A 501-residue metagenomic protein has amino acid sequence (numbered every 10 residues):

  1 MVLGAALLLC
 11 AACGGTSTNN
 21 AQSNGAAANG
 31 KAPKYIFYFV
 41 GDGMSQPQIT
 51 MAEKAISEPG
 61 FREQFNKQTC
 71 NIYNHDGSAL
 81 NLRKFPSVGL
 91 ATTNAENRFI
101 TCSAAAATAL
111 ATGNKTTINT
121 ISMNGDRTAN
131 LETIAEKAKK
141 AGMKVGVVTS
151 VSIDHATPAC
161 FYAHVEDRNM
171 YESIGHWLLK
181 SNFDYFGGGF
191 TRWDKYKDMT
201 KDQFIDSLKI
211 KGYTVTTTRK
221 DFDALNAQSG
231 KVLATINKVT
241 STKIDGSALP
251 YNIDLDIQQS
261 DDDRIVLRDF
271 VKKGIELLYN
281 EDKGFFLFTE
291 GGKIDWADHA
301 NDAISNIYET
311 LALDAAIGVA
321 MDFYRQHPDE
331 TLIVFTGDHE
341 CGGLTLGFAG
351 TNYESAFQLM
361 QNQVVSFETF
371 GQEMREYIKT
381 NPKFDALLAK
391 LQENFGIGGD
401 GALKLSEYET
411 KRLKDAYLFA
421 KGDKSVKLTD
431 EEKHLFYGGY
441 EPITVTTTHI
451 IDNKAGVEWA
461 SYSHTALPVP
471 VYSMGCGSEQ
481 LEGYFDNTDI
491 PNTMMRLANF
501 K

Functional and structural regions predicted by a protein language model:
M1-V2: Bacterial N-terminal signal peptides that target proteins for export
L9-A12: C-terminal motif of bacterial Sec signal peptides marking the signal peptidase cleavage site
G14-T16: Bacterial signal peptide processing site
N19-K34: Post-signal peptide N-terminal segment of mature Sec-exported envelope proteins
K31-G43, P47-Q48, E53, S57 (+1 more regions): Active-site-adjacent structural elements in enzyme catalytic domains
P33-Y35, M44-C102, A106-T108, H155-K501: A post-motif C-terminal structural segment
T117-T128: His/Cys-centered metal/cofactor-coordination and adjacent catalytic loops
I134-E136, K140-A159: Glycine-rich phosphate/pyrophosphate-binding loops and their adjacent beta-strand/loop elements at enzyme active sites
